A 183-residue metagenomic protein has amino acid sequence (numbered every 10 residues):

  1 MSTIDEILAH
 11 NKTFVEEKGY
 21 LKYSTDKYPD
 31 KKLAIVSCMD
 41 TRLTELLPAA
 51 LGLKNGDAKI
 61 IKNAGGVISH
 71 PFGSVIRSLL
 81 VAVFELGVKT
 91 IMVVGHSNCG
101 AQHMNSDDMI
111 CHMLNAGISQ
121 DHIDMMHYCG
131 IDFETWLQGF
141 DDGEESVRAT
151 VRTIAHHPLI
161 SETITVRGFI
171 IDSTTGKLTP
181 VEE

Functional and structural regions predicted by a protein language model:
M1-K31, G66-P71, V83-L86, A101-E183: Divalent-metal-activated hydrolytic enzyme cores
E17, L21-I76: Conserved beta-strand-loop surface patch within small alpha/beta domains used for substrate/adaptor or ligand engagement
V36-C38, K62, V94-H96, F169-D172: Short beta-strand segments
D40-R42, S97-A101: Gly/Ser/Thr-rich loops at beta-strand to alpha-helix junctions that form or flank small-molecule/cofactor-binding
I76-V83: Short secondary-structure capping micro-motifs at structural edges
F84-H96: Ordered, amphipathic secondary-structure segments that act as subunit-interaction surfaces in large macromolecular
